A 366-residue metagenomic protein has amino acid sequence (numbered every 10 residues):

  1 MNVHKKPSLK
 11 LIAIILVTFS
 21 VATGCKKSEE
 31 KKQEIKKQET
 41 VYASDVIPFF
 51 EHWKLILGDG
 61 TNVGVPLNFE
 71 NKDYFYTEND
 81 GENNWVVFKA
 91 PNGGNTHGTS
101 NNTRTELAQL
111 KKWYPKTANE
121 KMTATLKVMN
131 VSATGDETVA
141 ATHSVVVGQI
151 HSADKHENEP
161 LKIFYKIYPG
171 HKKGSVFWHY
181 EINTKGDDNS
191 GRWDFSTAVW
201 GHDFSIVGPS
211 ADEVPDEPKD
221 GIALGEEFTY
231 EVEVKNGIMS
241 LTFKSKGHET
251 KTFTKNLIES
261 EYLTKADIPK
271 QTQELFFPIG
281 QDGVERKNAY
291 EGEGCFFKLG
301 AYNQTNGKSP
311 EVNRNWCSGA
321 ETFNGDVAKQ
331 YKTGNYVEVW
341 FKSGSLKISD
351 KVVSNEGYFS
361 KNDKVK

Functional and structural regions predicted by a protein language model:
N2-I12: Bacterial N-terminal signal peptides that target proteins for export
I12-S20: Bacterial N-terminal signal peptides
S20-T40: Bacterial Sec-dependent N-terminal signal peptides
K36-F69, N355-K366: Extracellular carbohydrate-recognition regions
I47, N119-K121, A133-E137, G221 (+1 more regions): Ligand-recognition surfaces built from glycine- and aromatic
F75-S190, V365: Secretory/extracellular carbohydrate-interaction modules and structurally similar beta-sandwich "look-alikes"
M122-A124, E226-K235, M239-F243: Short tryptophan-centered beta-strand motifs in secreted/extracellular beta-sheet-rich domains of glycan-recognition
E181-F228: Short, aromatic/His-centered strand-loop micro-motif at the edge of beta-sheets
